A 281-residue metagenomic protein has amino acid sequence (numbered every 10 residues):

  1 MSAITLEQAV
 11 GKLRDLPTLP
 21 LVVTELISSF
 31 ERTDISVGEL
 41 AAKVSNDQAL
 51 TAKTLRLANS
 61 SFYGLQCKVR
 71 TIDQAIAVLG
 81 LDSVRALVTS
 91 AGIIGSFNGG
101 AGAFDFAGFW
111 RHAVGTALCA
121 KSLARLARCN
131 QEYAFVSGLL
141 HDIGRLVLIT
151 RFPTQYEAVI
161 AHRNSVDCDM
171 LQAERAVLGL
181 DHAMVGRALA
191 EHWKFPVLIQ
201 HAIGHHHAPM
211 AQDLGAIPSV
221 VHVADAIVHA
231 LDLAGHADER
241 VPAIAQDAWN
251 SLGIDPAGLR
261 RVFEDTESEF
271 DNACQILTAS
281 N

Functional and structural regions predicted by a protein language model:
M1-Q246, S268, S280: Conserved alpha-helical "signature site" that marks functionally important helical segments or helix/loop junctions
P242-G258: Short helix/strand-capping connector loops at secondary-structure junctions
L252, G258-R261, T266-T278: C-terminal accessory extensions/subdomains outside the catalytic/core fold
